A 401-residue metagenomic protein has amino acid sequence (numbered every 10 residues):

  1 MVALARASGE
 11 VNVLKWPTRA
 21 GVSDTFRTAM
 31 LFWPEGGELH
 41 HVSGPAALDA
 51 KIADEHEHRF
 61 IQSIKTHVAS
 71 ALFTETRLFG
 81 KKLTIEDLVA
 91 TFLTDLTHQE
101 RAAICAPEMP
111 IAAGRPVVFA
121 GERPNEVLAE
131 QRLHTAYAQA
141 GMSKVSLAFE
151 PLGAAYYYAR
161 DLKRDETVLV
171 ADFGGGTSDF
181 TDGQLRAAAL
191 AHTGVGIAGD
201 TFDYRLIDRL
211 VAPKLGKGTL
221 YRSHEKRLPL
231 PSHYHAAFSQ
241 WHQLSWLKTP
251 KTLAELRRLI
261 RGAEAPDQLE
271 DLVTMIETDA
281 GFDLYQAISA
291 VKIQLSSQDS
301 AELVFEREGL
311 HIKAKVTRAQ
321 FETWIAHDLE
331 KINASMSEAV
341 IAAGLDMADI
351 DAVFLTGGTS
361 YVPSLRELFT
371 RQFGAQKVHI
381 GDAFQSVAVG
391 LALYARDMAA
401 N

Functional and structural regions predicted by a protein language model:
M1-V11, D161-L185, L355: Gly/Thr-rich phosphate-binding beta-strand-loop-beta motif of the actin/hexokinase/Hsp70
V2-E35, D182-T201, R205, A319: Short glycine-rich, Thr/Ser-proximal phosphate-binding strand/loop in the N-terminal lobe of ATP-dependent enzymes
S8-A138, L210-I276, A280-I293: Phosphate-binding loop and its immediate beta->loop->alpha context in nucleotide/phosphate-handling enzymes
P17-G21, T84, S146-L152, V195-A198 (+1 more regions): Active-site nucleophile and cofactor-binding loops and adjacent substrate-binding regions of central metabolic enzymes
D24, C105-P107, L162, F173-T177 (+2 more regions): Short flexible coil/turn linkers enriched for glycine and charged/polar residues that connect secondary-structure
M30, I64, L93, A113 (+7 more regions): Residue-level signature of catalytic and energy-coupling elements of molecular machines, predominantly ATP/GTP-dependent
M142-F173, V389-A400: Conserved phosphate-binding catalytic cores of ATP/NTP-utilizing and phosphoryl-transfer enzymes
L185-G194, G199, Y204-T219, S239-N401: Helical "lid/coupling" subdomains associated with nucleotide-phosphate turnover
